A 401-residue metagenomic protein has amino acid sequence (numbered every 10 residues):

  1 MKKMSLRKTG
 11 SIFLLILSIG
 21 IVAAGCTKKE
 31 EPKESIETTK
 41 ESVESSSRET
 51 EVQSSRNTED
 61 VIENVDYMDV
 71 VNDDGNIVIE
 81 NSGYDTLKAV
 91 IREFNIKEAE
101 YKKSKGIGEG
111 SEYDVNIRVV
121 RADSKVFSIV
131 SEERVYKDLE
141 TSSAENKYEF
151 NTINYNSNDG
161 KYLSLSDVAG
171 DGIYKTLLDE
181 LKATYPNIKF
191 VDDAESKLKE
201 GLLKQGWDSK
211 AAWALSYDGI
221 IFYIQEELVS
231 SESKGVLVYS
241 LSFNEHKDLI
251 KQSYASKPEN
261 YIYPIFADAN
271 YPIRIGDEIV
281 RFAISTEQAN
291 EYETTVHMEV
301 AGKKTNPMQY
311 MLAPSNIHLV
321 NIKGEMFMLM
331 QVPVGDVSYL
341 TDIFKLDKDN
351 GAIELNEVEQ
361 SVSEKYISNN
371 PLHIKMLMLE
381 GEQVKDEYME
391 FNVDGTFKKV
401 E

Functional and structural regions predicted by a protein language model:
K2-F13: Bacterial N-terminal signal peptides that target proteins for export
V22-G25: C-terminal motif of bacterial Sec signal peptides marking the signal peptidase cleavage site
T27, E31-R274, E287-T295, Q309-N321 (+5 more regions): Compositionally biased intrinsically disordered regions enriched in Thr/Gly
I273-E278, I322-G324, S368-N370: Residue-level detector of Asp-centered blade-edge/turn motifs that repeat once per structural unit in beta-propeller
R281-I284, M328-V332: Hydrophobic beta-strand segments that make up the repeating blades of beta-propeller and related beta-repeat
H297-K303, T341-I353, F391: Beta-propeller blade repeat segments, especially FG-GAP/WD-type strand-to-loop junctions in 6- to 7-bladed propeller
K303-Y310, E354-N356: A short beta-strand motif characteristic of beta-propeller blades
N356-S363: Asp-box/WD-like beta-propeller blade repeats and closely related beta-sheet repeat scaffolds
